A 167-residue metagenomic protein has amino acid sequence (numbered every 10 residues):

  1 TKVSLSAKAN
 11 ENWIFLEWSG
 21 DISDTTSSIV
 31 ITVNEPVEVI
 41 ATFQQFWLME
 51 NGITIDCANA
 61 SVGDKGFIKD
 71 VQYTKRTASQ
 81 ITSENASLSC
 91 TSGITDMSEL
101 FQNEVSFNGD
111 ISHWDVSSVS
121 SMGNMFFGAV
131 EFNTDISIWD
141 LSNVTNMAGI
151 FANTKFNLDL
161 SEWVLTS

Functional and structural regions predicted by a protein language model:
K2, N10-N12, P36, S106 (+2 more regions): A generic structural motif
K2-S28: Surface-exposed interfaces of beta-sheet-rich extracellular modules
V3-A7, V37-F43, M97: Append "Rare intracellular matches occur via the same short Y/T/C beta-strand/loop motifs
L5-A7, G20, I31, A41 (+2 more regions): Preference for bulky hydrophobic residues occupying beta-strand positions in well-ordered beta-sheet regions
K8-E11, P36, G66, V144: Short linear sequence motifs
S28-F46, I150: Conserved "repeat-terminator" motif of extracellular CCP/Sushi domains
Q44-S167: Negatively charged
